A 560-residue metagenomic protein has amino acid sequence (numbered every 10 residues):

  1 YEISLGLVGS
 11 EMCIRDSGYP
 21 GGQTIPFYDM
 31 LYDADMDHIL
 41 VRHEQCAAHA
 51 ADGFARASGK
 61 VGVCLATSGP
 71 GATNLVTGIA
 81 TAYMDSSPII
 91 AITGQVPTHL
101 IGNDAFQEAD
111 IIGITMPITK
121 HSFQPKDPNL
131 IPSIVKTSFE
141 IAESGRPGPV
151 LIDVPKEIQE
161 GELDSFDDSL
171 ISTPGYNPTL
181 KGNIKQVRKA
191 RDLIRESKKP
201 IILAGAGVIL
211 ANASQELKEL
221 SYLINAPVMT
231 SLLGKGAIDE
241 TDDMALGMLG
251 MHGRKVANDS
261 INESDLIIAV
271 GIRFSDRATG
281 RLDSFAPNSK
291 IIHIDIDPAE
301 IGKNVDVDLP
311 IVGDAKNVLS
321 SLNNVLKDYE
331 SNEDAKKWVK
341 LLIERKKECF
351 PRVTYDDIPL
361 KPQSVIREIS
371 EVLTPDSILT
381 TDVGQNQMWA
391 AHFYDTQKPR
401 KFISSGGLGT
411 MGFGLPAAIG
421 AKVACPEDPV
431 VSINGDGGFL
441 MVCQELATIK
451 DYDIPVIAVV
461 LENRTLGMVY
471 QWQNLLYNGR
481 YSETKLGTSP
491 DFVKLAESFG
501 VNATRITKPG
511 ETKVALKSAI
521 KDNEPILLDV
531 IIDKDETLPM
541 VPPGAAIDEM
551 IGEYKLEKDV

Functional and structural regions predicted by a protein language model:
Y1-I14: Short, small-residue-biased leader/transition segments that mark boundaries at the very start of proteins
E11, P26-D29, I343-P416, A421: Active-site diphosphate/adenylate-binding microenvironment
G18-Y19, A91-T93, D153, N225-L232 (+2 more regions): Short internal beta-strands
I25-T98, V256-N258, E263-S275, M388-L466: Thiamine diphosphate
R56, A206-I292, Q397-D428, L440-Q444 (+2 more regions): Glycine-rich, anion-gripping cofactor-binding loops and their flanking helix/strand elements in enzyme active sites
I92, L100, F106-Q107, G302-N304 (+4 more regions): Thiamine diphosphate
T93-I134, G234-V339: Glycine-rich, acidic loop regions that bind phosphate or pyrophosphate groups
T137, I141-E196, F350: Conformationally flexible catalytic loops at phosphate/diphosphate-handling active centers
